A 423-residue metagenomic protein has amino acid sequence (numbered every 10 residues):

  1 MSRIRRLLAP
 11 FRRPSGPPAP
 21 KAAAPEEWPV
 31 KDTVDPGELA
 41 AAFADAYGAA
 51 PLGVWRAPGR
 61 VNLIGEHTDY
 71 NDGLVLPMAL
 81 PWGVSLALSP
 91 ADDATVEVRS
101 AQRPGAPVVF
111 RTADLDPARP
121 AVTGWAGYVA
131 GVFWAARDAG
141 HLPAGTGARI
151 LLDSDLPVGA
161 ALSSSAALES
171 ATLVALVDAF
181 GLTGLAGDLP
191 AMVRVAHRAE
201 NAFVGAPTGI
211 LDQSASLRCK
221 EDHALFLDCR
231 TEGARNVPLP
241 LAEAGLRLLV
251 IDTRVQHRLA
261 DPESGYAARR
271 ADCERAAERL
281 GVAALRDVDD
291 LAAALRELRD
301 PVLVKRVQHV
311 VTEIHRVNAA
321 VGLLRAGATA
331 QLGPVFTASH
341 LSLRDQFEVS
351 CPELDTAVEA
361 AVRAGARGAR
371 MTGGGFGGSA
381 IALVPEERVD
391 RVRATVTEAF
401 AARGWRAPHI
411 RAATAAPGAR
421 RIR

Functional and structural regions predicted by a protein language model:
S2-L8, R12, A23-H67, N71-L74 (+5 more regions): Gly/Ser-rich oxyanion-binding loop with an adjacent helix/lid that shapes the negatively charged ligand pocket
S2-R60, S85-V122, F226-G368, L383-R423: C-terminal nucleotide
A57, P81-W82, K220-E221, A244-G245 (+1 more regions): Short, well-ordered loop/turn elements at secondary-structure boundaries
H67-Y70, M78-L80, I314: A short catalytic or substrate-binding loop motif that flags glycine-/basic-rich loops and adjacent residues that bind
D72-A79, A267-R270: Short Gly/aromatic-enriched secondary-structure transition segments
V96, A166-S170, S379-L383: FabD-like malonyl-/acyl-CoA
I150-L152, I251-T253, A380: A structural signal for short, well-ordered beta-strand segments
